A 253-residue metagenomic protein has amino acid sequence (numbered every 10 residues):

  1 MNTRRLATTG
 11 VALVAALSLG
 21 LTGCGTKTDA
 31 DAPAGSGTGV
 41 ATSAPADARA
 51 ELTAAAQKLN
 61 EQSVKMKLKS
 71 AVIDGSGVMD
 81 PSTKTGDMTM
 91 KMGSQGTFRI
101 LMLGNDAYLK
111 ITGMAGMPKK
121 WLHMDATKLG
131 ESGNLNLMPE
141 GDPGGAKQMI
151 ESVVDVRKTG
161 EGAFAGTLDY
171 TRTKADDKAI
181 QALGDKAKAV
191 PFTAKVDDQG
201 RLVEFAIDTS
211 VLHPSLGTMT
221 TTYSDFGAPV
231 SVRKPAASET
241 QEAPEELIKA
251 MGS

Functional and structural regions predicted by a protein language model:
N2-T8, G25-S253: Subset-of-secretome marker
V11-L17: Hydrophobic helical h-region of N-terminal Sec-dependent signal peptides in bacterial secretory/periplasmic proteins
G20-G23: C-terminal motif of bacterial Sec signal peptides marking the signal peptidase cleavage site
